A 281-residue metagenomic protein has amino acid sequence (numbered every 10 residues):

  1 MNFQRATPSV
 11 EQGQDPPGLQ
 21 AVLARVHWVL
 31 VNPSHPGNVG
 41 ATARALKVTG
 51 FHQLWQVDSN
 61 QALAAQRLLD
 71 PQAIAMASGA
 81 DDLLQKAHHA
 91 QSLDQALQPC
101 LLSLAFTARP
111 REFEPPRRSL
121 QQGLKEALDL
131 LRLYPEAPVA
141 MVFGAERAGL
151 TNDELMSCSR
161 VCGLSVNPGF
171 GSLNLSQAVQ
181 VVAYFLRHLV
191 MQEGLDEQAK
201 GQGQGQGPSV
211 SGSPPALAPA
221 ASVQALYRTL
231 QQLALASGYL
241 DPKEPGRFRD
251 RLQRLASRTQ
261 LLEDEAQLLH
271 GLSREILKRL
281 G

Functional and structural regions predicted by a protein language model:
M1-G281: Post-transcriptional modification and biogenesis factors for structured RNAs of the translation apparatus
